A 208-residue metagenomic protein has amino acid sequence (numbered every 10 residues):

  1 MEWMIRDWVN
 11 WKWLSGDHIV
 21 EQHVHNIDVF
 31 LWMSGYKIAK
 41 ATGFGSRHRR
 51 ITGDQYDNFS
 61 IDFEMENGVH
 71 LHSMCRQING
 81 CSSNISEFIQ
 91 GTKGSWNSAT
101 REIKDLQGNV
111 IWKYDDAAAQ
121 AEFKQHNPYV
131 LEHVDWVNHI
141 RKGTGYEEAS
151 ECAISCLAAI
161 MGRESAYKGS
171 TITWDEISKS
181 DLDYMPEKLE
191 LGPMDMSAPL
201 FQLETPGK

Functional and structural regions predicted by a protein language model:
M1-T52, S86-F88, S95, G169-I172: Predominantly a Rossmann-like dinucleotide-binding segment in NAD(P)-dependent oxidoreductases
W3, P128-D135: Generic alpha-helical secondary structure signal
K12-V20, G45-R50, C75-R76, A117-Q125 (+1 more regions): Active-site rim elements
I27-L31, D62, H133-V137, A153 (+1 more regions): Non-transmembrane alpha-helical segments in soluble domains of secreted/periplasmic/extracellular proteins
S34-K37, E64-H70: Secondary-structure transition/capping motifs at alpha-helix termini and the adjoining loop/turn into the next element
I51, Q55, E66-L131, E176: NAD(P)-dinucleotide binding in Rossmann-like oxidoreductases
T52-D54, N138-K208: C-terminal helix-rich "cap/oligomerization" subdomain common to oxidoreductases
